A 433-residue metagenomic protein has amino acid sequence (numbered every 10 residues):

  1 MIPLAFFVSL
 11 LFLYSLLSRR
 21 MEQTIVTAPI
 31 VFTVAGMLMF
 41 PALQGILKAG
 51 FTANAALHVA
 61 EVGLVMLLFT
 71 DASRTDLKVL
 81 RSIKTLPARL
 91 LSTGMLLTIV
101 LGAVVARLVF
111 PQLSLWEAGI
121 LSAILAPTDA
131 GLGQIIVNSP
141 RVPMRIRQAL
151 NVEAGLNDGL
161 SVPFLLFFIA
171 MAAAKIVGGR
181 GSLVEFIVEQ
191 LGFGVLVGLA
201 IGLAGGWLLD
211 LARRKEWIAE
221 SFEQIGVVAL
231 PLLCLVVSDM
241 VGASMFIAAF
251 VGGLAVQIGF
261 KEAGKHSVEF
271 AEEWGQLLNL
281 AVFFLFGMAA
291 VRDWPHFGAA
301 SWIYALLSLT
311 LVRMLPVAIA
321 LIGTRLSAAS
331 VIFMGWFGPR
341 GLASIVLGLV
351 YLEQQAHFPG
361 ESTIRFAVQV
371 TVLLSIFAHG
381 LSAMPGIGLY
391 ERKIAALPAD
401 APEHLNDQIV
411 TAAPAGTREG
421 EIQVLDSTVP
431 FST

Functional and structural regions predicted by a protein language model:
M1-F431: Transmembrane helical cores of multi-pass secondary ion antiporters/exchangers
